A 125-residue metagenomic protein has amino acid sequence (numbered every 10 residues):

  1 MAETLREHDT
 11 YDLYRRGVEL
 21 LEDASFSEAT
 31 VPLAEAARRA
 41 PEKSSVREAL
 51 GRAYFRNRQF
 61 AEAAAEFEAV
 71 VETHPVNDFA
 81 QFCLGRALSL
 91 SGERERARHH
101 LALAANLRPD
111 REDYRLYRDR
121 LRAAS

Functional and structural regions predicted by a protein language model:
M1-R6, T10, R98-S125: Terminal, low-structured helical/coil segments at or just beyond the last alpha-helical repeat
E7-R39: Alpha-helical segment of the N-proximal tetratricopeptide repeat
D23-E35, N57-A69, S91-L103: Structural signature of tandem alpha-helical TPR/SEL1-like repeats, specifically the intra-repeat loop/turn
E35-A53: Short, charge-rich amphipathic alpha-helical segments embedded in non-transmembrane helical bundles/solenoids
